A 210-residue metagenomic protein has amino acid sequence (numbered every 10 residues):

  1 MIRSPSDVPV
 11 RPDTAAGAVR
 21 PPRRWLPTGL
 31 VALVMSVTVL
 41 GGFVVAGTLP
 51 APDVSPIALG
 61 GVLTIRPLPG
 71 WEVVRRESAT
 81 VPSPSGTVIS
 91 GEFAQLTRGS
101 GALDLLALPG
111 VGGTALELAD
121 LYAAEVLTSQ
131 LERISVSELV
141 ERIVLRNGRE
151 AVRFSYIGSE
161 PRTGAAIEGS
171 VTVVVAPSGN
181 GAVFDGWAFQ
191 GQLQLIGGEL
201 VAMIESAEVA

Functional and structural regions predicted by a protein language model:
M1-T97, W187-A210: N-terminal targeting sequences that direct proteins away from the cytosol to non-cytosolic compartments
R3, P12-P21, W25, L49 (+3 more regions): Conserved polar/disulfide-associated segments of primarily extracytoplasmic proteins
